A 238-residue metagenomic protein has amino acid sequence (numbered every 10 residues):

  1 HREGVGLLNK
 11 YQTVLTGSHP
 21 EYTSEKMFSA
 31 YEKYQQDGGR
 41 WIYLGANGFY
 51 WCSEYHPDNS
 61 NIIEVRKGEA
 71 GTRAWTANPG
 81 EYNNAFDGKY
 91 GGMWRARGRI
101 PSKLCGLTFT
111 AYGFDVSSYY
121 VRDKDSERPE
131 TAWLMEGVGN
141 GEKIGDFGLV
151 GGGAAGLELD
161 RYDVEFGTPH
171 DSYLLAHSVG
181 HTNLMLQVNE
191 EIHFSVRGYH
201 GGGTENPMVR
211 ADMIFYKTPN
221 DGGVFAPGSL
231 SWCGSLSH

Functional and structural regions predicted by a protein language model:
H1-P57: Helical hinge/lid and interdomain linker segments adjacent to catalytic or ligand-binding clefts that mediate domain
D58-H238: Glycine-rich, aromatic-lined ligand/substrate-binding cores of catalytic and carbohydrate-binding domains
